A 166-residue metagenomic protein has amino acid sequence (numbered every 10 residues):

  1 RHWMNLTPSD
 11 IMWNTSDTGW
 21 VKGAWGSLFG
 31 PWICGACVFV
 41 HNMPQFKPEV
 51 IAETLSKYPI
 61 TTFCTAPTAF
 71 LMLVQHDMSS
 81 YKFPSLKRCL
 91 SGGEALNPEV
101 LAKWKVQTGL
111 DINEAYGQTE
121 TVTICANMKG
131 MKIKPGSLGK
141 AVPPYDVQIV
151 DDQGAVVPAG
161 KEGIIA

Functional and structural regions predicted by a protein language model:
R1-N14, T18-T61, H76: Conserved AMP-binding/adenylation subdomain of ANL enzymes
W3, T15-S16, H41, A66 (+2 more regions): Short hydrophobic "strand-cap" motifs at the C-terminus of beta-strands
M4, Y81, A155-V157: Residue "hotspots" at secondary-structure boundaries inside conserved domains
P8-S9, I33-A36, I60-T65, V74-K134 (+1 more regions): Gly/Ser/Thr-rich phosphate-binding loop
W25, P67-F70: Membrane-embedded alpha-helices of multi-pass transport/permease systems
P48, F70-L71, N97-P98: Short, well-ordered alpha-helical microsegments
G136-V142, V156: Short Gly/Pro-enriched turn/cap motifs at secondary-structure boundaries
Q148-A166: Conserved beta-loop-beta connector loops within the AMP-binding
